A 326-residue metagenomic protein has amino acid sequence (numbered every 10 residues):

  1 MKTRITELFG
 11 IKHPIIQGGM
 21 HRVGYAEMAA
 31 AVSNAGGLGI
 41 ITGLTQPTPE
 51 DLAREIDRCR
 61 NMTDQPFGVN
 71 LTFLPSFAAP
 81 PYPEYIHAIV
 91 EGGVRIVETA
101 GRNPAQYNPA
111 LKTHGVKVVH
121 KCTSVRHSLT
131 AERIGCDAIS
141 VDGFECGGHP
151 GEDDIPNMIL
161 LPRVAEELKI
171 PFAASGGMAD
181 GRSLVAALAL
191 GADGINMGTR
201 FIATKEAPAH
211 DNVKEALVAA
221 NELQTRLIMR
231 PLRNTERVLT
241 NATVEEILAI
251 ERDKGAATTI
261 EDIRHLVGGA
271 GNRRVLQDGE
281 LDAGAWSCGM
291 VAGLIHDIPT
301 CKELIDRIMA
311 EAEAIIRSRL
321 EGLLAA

Functional and structural regions predicted by a protein language model:
M1-E167, P171: Active-site entrance/lid segments in N-terminal catalytic domains of soluble metabolic enzymes
M20, G177-M178: Active-site metal-binding loops of divalent metal-dependent hydrolases
G151-A173, A179-A326: Conserved active-site-proximal phosphate/metal-binding subdomains
